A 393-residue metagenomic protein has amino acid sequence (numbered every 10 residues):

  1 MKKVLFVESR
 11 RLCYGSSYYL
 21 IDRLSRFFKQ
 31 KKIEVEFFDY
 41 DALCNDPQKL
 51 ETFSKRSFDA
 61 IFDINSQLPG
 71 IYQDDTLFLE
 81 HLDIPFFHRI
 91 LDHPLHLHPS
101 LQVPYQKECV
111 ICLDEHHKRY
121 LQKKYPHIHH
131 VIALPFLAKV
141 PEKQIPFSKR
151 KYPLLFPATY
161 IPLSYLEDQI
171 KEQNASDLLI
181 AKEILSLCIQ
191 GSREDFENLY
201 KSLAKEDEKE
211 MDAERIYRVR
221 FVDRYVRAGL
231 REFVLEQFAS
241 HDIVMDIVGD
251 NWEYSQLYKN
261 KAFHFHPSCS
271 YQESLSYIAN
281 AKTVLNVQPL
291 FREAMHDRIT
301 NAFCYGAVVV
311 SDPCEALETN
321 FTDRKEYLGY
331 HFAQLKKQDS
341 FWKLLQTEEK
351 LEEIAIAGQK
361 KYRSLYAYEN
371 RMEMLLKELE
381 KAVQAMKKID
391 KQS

Functional and structural regions predicted by a protein language model:
L5-L20, H129-R292, C314-L317: Nucleotide-sugar donor-binding catalytic core of glycosyltransferases
L5-R11, S17-K124, K139-Q144, H266-P267 (+3 more regions): Extended catalytic core of nucleotide-activated donor transferases of GT-like folds
F6-E8, L12, Y19-K31, E36-Y40 (+4 more regions): Catalytic binding pocket for nucleotide-activated donors in carbohydrate/polymer assembly enzymes
V35-E36, F86, H129-V131, I243-M245 (+1 more regions): Hydrophobic anchor at the start of a short beta-strand that flanks the dinucleotide cofactor-binding loop
F58, D83, Y105-E108, I128 (+4 more regions): Short, well-ordered alpha-helix to beta-strand connector turns
K377, Q392-S393: Long, compositionally biased intrinsically disordered regions
A382-I389: The C-terminal output helix
